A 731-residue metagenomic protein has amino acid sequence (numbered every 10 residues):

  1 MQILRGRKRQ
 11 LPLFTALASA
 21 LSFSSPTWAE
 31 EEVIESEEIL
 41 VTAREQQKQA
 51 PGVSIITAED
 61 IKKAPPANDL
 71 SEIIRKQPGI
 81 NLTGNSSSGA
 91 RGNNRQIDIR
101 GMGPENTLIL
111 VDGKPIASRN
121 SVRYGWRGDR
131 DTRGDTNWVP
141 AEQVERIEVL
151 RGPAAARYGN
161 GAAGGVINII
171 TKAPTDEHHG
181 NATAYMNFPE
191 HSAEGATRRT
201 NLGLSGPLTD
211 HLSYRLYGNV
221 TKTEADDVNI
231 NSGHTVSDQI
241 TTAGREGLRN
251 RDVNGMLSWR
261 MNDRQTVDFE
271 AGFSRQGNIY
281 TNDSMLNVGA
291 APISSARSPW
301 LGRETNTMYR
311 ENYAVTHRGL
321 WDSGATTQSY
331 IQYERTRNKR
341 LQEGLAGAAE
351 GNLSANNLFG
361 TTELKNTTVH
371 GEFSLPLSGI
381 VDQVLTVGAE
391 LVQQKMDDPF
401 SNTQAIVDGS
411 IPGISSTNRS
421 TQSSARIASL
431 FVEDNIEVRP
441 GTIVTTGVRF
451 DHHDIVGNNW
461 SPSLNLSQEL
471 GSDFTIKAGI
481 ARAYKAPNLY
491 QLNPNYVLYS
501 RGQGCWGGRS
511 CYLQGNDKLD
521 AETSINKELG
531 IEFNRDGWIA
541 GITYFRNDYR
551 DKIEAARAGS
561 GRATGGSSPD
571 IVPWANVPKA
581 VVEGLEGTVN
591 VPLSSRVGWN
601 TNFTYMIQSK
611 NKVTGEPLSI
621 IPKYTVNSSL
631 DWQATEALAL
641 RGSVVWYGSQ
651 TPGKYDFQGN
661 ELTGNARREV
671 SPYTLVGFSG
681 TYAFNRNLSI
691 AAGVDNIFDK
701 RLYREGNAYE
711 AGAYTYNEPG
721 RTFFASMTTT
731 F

Functional and structural regions predicted by a protein language model:
E35-A67, S71, Q96, N120-D129: N-terminal periplasmic "start-of-domain" segments of outer-membrane beta-barrel proteins
L70-I73, R95-D98, L110, G134-N137 (+3 more regions): N-terminal periplasmic accessory domains that precede and gate Gram-negative outer-membrane beta-barrel machines
S71-R119: Extracytoplasmic beta-strand/coil segments of soluble accessory domains associated with Gram-negative outer-membrane
I116-R151, L202: Short acidic/polar hinge/loop motifs at secondary-structure boundaries that mediate gating or recognition
A117-V122, R550, A555, W646-D656 (+1 more regions): C-terminal beta-signal and adjacent terminal beta-strands/loops of Gram-negative outer-membrane beta-barrel proteins
T183, E437-G441, Y544-Y549, S560 (+3 more regions): Gram-negative outer-membrane beta-barrel transporters
A184, T316-R318, T326-Q342, E469 (+3 more regions): Membrane-embedded beta-barrel scaffold of Gram-negative outer-membrane proteins
A193-T281, Y309-V315, G379: Transmembrane beta-barrel wall of Gram-negative outer-membrane proteins
